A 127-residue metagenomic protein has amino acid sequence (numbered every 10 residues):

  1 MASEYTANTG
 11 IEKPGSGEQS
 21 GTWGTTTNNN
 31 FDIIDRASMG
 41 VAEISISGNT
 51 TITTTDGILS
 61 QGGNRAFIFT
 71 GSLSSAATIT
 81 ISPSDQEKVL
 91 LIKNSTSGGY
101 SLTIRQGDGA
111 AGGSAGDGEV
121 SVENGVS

Functional and structural regions predicted by a protein language model:
A2-T9, G15-L102: Exposed extracellular interaction/assembly regions and N-terminal maturation sites
S97-G113: Right-handed beta-helix
A111-S121: Short, aromatic/His-centered strand-loop micro-motif at the edge of beta-sheets
S121-S127: C-terminal beta-strand-rich structural cap/linker in extracellular carbohydrate-active enzymes
